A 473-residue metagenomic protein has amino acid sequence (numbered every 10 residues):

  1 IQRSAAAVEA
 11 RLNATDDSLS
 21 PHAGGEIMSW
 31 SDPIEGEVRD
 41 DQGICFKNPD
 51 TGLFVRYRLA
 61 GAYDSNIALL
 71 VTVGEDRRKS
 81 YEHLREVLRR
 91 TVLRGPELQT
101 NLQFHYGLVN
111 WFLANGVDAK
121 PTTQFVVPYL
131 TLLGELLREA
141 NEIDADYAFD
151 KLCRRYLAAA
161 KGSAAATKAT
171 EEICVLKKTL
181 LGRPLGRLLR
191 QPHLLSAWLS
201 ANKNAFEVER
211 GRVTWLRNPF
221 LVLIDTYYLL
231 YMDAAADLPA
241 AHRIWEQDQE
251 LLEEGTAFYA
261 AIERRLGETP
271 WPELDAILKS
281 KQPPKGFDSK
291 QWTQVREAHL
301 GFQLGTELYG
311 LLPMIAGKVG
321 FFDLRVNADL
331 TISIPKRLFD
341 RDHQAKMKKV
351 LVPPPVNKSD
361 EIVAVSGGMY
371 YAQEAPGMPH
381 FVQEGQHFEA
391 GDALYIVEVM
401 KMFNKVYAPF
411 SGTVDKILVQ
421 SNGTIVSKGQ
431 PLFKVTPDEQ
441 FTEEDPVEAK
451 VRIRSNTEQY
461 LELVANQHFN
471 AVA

Functional and structural regions predicted by a protein language model:
I1-D340, K348, G423-A473: Catalytic cores of soluble metabolic enzymes centered on carboxylation/carboxyl-transfer
T15, Y156, G367, D392 (+1 more regions): A generic structural motif
V73, Q373, I417-L418, V435: Residue-level recognition of beta-strand microenvironments
V326-I396, K405, S411: Acidic, low-complexity mobile loops and tails
A372, E398-K401, K416-S421: A residue-level detector for short acidic-glycine micro-motifs
Q383-Y407, G423-E443: Short hydrophobic beta/alpha edge segments that flank linear recognition/processing sites
